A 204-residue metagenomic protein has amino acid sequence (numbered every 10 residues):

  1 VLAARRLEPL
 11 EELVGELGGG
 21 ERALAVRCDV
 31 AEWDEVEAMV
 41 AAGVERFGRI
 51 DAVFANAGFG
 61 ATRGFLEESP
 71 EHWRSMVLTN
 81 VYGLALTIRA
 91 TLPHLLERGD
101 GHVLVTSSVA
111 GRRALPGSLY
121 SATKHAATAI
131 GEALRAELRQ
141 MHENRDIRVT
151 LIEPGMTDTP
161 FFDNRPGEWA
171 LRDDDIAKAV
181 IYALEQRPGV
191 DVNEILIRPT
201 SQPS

Functional and structural regions predicted by a protein language model:
V1-E12: Conserved glycine-rich Rossmann-like NAD(P)H-binding loop of the short-chain dehydrogenase/reductase
L7, R27-A38, P70: The beta1-alpha1 cofactor-binding region of Rossmann-like NAD(H)/NADP(H)-dependent oxidoreductases
G64-L66, H72-R74: Substrate-binding pocket helix/loop in short-chain dehydrogenase/reductase
I88, T123-K124: Active-site helix of classical SDR
I88-R89, E132: A short, exposed helix-loop element centered on a Lys and neighboring polar residues
S108: Residue(s) in the substrate-gating loop at a strand-loop-helix junction that position the organic substrate next
D146-I147, L151-I152, R165-S204: C-terminal helical subdomain
